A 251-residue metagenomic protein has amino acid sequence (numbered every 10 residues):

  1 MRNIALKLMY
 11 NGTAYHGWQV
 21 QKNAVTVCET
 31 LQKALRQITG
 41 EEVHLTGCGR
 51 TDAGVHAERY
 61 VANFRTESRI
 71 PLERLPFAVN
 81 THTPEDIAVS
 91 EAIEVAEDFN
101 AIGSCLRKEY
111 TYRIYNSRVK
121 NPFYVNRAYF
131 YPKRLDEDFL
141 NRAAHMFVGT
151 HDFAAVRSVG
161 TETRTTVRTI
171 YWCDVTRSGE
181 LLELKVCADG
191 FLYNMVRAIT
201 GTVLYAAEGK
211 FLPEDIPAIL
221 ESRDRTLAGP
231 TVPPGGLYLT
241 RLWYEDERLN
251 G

Functional and structural regions predicted by a protein language model:
M1-G251: Structured-RNA-binding interfaces characteristic of tRNA pseudouridine synthases
